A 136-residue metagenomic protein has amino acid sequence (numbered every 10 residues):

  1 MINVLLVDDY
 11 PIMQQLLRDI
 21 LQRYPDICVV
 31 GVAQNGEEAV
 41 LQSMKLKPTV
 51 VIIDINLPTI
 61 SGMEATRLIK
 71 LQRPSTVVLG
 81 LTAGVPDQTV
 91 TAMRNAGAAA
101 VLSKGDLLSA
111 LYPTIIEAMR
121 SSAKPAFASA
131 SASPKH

Functional and structural regions predicted by a protein language model:
M13, P58: The feature encodes the CheY-like receiver
D26-Q34, Q42: Short hydrophobic/Thr-rich beta-strand motif most characteristic of the beta2 strand and flanking loop of CheY-like
N35-E38, S61-E64: Acidic catalytic/metal-coordinating carboxylates
M44-L46, L68-T76, A96: Conserved phosphotransfer cores of two-component systems
L46-I52, L57: Active-site beta3 strand of CheY-like receiver
E64, V85-P113, E117-A118: Alpha4 helix (beta4-alpha4-beta5 surface) of REC/receiver domains from two-component response regulators
P113, R120-H136: CheY-like receiver
